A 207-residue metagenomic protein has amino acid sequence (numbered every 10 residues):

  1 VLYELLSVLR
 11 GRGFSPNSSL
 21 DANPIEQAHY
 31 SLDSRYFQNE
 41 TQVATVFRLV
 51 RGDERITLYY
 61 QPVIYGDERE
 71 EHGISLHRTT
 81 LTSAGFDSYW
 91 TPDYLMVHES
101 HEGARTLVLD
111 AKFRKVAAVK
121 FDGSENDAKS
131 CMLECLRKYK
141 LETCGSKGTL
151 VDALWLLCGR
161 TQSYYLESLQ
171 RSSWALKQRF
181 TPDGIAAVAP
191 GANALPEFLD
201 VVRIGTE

Functional and structural regions predicted by a protein language model:
V1-S7: Extended, domain-scale alpha-helical bundle/helix-rich regions
L9-E207: Catalytic core segments in nucleotide and nucleic-acid processing enzymes
